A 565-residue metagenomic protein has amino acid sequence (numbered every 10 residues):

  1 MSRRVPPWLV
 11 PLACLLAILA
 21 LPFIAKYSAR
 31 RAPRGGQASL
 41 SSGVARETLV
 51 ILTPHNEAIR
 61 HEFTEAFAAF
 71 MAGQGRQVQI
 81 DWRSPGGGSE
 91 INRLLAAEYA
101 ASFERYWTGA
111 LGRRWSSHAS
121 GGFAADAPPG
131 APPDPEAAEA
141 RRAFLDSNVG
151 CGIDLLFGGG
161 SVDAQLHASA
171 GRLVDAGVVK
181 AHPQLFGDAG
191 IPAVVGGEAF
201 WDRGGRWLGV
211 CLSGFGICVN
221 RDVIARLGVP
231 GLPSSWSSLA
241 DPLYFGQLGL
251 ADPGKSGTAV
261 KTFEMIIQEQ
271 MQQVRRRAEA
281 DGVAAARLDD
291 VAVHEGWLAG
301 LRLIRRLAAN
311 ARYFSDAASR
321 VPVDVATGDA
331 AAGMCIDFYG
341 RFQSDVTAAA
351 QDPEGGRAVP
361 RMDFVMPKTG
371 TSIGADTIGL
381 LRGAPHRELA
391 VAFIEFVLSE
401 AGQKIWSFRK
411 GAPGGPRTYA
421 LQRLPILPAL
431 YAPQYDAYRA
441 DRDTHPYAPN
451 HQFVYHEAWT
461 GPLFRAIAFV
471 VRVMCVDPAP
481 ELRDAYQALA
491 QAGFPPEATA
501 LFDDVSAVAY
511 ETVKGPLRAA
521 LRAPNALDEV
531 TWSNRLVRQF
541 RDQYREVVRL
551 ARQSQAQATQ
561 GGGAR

Functional and structural regions predicted by a protein language model:
W8-I24: Hydrophobic membrane-insertion alpha-helices, especially the h-region of bacterial N-terminal signal peptides
P22, K26-Q165, P322: Early extracytoplasmic/lumenal segment of secretory-pathway proteins
R46-L49, R76-V78, C151-L155, Y244-Q247 (+4 more regions): Loop/turn elements at helix/coil->beta-strand transitions in domains of secreted/extracellular proteins
V50, P54-H61, R83-A100, E104-W107 (+3 more regions): Extracytoplasmic ligand-binding site segments that recognize negatively charged/polar headgroups
A66-Q74, A97-A101, G159, H167-A170 (+9 more regions): Structured segments of extracytoplasmic/periplasmic soluble domains in secreted or envelope-associated proteins
Y313-P385, E400-Y435: Extracytoplasmic/periplasmic substrate-binding proteins
G374, G379, R387-E481: Active-site/pore-lining binding-face segments in mid-to-C-terminal subdomains
H445-R565: Conserved C-terminal helix/tail region of periplasmic/extracytoplasmic solute-binding proteins
